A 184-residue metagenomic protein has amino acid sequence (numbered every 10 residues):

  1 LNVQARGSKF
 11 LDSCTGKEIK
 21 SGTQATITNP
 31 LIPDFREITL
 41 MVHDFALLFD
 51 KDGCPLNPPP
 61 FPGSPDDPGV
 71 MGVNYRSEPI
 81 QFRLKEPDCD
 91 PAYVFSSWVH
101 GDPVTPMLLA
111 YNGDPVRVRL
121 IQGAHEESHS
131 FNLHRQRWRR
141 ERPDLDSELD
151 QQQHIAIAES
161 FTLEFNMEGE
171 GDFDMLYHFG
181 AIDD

Functional and structural regions predicted by a protein language model:
L1-D184: Copper-binding active sites and cupredoxin-like electron-transfer domains, recognizing His/Cys-rich ligand loops
